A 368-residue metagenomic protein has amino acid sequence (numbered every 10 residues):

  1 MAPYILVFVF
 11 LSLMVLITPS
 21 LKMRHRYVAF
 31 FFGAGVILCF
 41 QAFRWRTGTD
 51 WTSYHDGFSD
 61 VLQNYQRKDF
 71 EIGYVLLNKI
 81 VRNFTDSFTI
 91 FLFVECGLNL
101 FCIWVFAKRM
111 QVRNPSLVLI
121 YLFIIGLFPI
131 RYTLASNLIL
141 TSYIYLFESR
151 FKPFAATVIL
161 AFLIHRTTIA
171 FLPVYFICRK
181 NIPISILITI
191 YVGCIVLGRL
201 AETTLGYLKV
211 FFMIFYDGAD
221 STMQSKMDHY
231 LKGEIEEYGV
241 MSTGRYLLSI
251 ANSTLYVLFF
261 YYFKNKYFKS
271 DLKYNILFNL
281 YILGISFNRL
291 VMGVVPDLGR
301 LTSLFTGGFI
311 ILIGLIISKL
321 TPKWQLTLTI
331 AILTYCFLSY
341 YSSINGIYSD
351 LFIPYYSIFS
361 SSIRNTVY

Functional and structural regions predicted by a protein language model:
R26-F31, F268-Y281, W324-I330: Membrane-interfacial loop-to-transmembrane alpha-helix junctions, especially the N-terminal start
T47, T52-D56, V61-E71, V75 (+2 more regions): Alpha-helical transmembrane segments and terminal signal-anchor/GPI-anchor hydrophobic tails, characterized by long
I72, F84-L98: Loop-to-helix entry region of an early transmembrane alpha helix in multi-pass inner-membrane enzymes
W104-L122: Transmembrane-helix signature of polytopic, membrane-embedded enzymes that assemble or transfer cell-envelope glycans
P115, L127-L140: Multi-pass, polyprenyl lipid-linked donor-dependent membrane glycosyltransferases
F123-I125, P153-I177, R289: Membrane-interface alpha helices of multi-pass inner-membrane proteins
I139-P153: Membrane-interface transmembrane helices that cradle and orient dolichyl/undecaprenyl
V192, T321-Y340: Signature aromatic-anchored transmembrane alpha helix within multi-pass, membrane-resident enzymes that catalyze glycan
